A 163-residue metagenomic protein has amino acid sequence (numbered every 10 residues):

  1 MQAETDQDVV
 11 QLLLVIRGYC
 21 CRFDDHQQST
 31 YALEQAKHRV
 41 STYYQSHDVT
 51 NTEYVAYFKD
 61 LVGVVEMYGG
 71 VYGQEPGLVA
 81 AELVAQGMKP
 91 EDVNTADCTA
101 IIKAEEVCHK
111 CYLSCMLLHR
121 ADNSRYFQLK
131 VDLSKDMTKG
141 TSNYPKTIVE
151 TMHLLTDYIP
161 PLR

Functional and structural regions predicted by a protein language model:
M1-R22: Long, charged all-alpha helical bundle/coiled-coil segments in cytosolic proteins
G18-Y19, F23-R163: Positively charged, low-complexity alpha-helical assembly interface
